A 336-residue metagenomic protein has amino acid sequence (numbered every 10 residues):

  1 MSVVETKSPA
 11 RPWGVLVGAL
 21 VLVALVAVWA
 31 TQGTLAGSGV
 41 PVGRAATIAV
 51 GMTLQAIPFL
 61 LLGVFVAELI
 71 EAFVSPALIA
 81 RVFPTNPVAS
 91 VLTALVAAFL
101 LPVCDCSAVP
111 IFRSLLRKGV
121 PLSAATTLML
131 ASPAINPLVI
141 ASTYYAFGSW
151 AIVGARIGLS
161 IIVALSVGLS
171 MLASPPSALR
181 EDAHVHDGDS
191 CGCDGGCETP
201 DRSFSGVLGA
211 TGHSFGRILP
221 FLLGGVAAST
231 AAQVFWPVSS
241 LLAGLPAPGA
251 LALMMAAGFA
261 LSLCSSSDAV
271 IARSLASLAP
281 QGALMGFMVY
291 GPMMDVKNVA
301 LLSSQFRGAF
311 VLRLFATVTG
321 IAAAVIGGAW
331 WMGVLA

Functional and structural regions predicted by a protein language model:
M1-W13, V17-V21, G33, P176-A210: Intrinsically disordered, low-complexity non-transmembrane regions of multi-pass membrane transporters
A10, S90, G148-C197, L301-A336: Juxtamembrane and boundary regions of transmembrane helices in multi-pass small-molecule transporters and channels
L16-Q32, A164-G168, A227, T319-G327: Hydrophobic core of alpha-helical transmembrane segments in multi-pass integral membrane proteins
L25-G33, L69-S75, A164-C193, A231-V238: Transmembrane helix exit motif
T34-V109, R113, D201-L261, A269-V270 (+1 more regions): Membrane-embedded alpha-helical segments and adjacent helix-loop junctions characteristic of multi-pass solute
P58, L62, S75, V109 (+6 more regions): Alpha-helical transmembrane segments and their lipid-water interface positions in multi-pass membrane proteins
A67, N86, A131-S132, Y144 (+3 more regions): Transmembrane alpha-helical core residues of multi-pass small-molecule transporters, especially secondary transporters
A98-I157, F235-F310: Membrane-interfacial helix-loop connectors
